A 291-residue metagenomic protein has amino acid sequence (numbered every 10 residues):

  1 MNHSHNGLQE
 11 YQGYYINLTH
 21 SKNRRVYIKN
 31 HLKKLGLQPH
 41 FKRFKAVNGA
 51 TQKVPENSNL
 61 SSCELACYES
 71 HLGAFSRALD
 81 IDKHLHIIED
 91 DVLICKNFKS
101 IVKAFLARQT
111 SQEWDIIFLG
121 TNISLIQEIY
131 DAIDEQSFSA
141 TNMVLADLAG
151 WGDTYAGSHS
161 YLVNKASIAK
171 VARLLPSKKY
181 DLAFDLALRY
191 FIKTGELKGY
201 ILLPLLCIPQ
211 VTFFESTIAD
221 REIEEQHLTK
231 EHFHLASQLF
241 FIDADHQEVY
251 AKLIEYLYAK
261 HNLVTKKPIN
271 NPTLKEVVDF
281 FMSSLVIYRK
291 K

Functional and structural regions predicted by a protein language model:
N2-I88, V92-K291: An acidic/histidine-cluster motif and surrounding catalytic segment that typifies divalent-metal-assisted enzyme active
